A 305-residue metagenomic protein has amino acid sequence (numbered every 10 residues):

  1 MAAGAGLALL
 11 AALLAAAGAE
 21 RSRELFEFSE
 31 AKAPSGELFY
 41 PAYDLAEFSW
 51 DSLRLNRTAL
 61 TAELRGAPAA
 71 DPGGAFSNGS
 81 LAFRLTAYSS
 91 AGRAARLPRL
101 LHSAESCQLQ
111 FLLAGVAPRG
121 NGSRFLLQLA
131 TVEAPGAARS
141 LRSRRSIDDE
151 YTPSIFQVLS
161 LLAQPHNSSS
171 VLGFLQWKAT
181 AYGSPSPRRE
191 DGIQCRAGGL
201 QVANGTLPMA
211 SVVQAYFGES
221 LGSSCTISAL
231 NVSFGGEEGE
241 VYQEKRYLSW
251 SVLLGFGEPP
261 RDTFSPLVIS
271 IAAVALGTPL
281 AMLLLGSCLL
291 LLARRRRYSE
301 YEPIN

Functional and structural regions predicted by a protein language model:
A2-G4, L9-F28: N-terminal signal peptide
L7-L9, F39, L280: Polar low-complexity intrinsically disordered regions enriched in Ser/Thr and small residues
A11, L60, A137, Q157 (+4 more regions): Generic marker of "main functional regions" within proteins
A19, R145-I147, L290-L292: Generic alpha-helical propensity signal that fires on short helical segments and nearby coil/disordered stretches
F26-P260: Extended, non-transmembrane interaction/recognition domains
S249-N305: C-terminal single-pass transmembrane alpha-helix
